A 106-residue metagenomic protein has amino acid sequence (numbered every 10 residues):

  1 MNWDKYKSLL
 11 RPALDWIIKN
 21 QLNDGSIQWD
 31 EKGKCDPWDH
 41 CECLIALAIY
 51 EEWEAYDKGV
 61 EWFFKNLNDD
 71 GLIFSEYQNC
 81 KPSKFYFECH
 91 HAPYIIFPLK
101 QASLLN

Functional and structural regions predicted by a protein language model:
M1-W3, C41-A55, P93-N106: Well-ordered alpha-helical scaffold segments within catalytic/enzyme domains
M1-W38, I49-I73: Low-complexity, Ser/Thr/Pro/Gly-enriched N-terminal "stalk/linker" regions
D24-E42, L72-P98: Carbohydrate-binding/catalytic loop surfaces
